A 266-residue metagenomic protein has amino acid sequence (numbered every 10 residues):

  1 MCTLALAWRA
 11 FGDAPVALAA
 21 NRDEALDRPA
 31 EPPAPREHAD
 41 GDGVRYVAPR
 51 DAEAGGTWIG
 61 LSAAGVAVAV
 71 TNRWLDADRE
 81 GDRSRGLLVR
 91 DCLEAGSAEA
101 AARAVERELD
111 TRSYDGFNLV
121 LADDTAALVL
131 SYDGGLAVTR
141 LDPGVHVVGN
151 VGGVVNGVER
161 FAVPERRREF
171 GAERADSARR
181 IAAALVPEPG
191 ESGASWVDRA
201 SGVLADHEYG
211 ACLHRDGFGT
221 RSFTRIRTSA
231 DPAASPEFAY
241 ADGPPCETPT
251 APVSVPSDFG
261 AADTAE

Functional and structural regions predicted by a protein language model:
M1-E266: N-terminal nucleophile
